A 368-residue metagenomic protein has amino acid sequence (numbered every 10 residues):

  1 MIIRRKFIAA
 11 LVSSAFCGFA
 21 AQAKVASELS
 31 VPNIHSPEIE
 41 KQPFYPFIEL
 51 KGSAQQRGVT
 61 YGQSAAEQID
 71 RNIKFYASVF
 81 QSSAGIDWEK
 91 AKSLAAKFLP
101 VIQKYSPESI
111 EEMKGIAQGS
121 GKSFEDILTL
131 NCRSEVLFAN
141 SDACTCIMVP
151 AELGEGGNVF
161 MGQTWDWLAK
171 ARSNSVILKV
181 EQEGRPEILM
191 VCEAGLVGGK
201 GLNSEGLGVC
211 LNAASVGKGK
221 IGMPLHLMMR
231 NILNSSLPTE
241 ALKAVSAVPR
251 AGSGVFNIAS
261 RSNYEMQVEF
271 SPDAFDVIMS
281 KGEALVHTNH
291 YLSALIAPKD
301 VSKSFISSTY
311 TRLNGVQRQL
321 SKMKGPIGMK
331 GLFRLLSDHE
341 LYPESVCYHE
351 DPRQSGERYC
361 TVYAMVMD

Functional and structural regions predicted by a protein language model:
M1-S14: N-terminal secretory signal peptides and thylakoid transit peptides that target proteins across membranes
S14-A21: Hydrophobic h-region of N-terminal signal peptides that target proteins for export in Gram-negative bacteria
F16, Q81-W88, G201, N212-S215: Short hydrophobic/aromatic-rich motifs at helix boundaries and adjacent loops
V25-D142, L233-F275, S280-D368: C-terminus-biased signal that marks the final domain/tail of proteins
L94-A95, I221-M228, A297: Flexible glycine/proline-enriched surface loops and loop-helix/loop-strand junctions
R133-L227, K243, V362: Internal mixed beta-strand/loop scaffold within catalytic domains of large alpha/beta enzymes
